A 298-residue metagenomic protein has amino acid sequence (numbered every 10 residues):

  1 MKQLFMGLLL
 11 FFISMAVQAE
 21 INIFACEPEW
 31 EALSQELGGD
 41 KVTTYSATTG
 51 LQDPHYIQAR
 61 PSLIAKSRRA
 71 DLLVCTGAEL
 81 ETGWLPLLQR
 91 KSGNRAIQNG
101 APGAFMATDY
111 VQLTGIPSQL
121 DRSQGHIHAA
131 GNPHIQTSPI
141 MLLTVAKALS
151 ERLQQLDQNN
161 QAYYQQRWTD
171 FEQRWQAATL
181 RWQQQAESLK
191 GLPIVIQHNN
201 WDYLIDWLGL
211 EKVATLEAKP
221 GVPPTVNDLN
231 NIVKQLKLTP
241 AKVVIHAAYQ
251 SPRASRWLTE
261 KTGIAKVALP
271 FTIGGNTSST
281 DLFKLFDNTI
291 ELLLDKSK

Functional and structural regions predicted by a protein language model:
K2-L9: Sec-dependent signal peptide recognition, specifically the positively charged N-region followed immediately by
L9-L10, L88: Extended rod-forming repeat segments used as scaffolds/tethers
I13-Q18: N-terminal signal peptide c-region/cleavage motif recognized by signal peptidases
E20-K298: Extracytoplasmic metal-acquisition and chelation regions
